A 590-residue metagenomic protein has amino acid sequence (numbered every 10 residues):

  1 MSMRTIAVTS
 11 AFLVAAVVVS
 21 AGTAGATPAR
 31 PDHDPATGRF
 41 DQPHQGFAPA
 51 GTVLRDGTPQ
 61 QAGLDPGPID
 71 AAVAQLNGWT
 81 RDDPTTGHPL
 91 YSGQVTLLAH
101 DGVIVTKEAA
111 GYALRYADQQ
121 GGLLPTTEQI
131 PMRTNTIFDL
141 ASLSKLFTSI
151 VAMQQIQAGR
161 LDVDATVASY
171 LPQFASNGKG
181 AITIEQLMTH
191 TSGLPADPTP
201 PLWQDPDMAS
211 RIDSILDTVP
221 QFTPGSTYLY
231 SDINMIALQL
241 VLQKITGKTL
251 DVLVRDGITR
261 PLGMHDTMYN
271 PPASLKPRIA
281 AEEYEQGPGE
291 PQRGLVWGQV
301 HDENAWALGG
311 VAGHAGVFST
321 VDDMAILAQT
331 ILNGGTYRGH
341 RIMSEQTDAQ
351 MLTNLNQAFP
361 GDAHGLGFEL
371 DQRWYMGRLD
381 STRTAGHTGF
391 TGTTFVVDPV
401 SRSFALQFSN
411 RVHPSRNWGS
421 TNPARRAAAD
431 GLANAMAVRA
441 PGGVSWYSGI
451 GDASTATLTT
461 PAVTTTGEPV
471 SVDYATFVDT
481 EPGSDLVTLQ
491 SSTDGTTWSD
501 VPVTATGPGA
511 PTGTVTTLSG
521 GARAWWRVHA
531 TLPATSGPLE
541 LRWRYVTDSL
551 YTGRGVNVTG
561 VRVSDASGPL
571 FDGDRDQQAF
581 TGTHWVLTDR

Functional and structural regions predicted by a protein language model:
M1-P28: Secretory targeting and sorting signals
D34-A50, E108, A113-R115, Q119-Q120 (+1 more regions): Short, surface-exposed loop or secondary-structure junction motifs that flank catalytic or metal-binding residues
P49-Q61: Acidic/histidine-rich, surface-exposed loop or edge segments in extracytoplasmic proteins
L64, L76-P131, V163, L202-Q204 (+2 more regions): A short, well-structured edge-of-sheet supersecondary motif
D65, K145, T320: Short, conserved phosphate/pyrophosphate- and ester-handling motifs at nucleotide-, phospho-/glycolipid
D70, A74-T80, T96, G102-A110 (+4 more regions): Active-site SXXK
D70, D348-L355, Q372, R378-R383 (+3 more regions): Beta-sandwich/jellyroll recognition modules and their flexible linkers
D162-G178, R260-L262: Short, glycine/proline-biased beta-turn/loop segments that scaffold the active-site neighborhood
